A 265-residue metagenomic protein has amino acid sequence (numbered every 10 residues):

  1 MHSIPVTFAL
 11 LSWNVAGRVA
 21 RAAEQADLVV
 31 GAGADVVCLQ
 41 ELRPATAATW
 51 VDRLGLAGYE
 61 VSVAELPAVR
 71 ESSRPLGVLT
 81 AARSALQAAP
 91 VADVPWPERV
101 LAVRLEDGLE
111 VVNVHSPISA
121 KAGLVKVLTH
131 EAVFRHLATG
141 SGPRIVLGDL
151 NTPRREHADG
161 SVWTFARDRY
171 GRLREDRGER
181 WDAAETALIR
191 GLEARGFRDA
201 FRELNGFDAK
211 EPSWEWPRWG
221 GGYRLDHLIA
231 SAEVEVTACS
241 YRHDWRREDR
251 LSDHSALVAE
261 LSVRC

Functional and structural regions predicted by a protein language model:
M1-G55, R70-V78, R264-C265: N-terminal, active-site-proximal structural segment of metallo-dependent hydrolase catalytic domains
T7-A16, G108-I118, L147: Active-site-proximal beta-strand elements of phosphoester/diester hydrolases
A16, R43, H115-P117, L150-P153 (+3 more regions): Catalytic metal-binding/acid-base residues of hydrolase active sites
L42-K121: Structured beta-strand-rich core segments of catalytic domains in phosphoester-bond hydrolases
S72-A88, G191-R195, W219-V236, L261-S262: Conserved beta strand-loop-helix elements of the APE1-like EEP
A81-S84, A102-G108, A230-A232, S252 (+1 more regions): Active-site beta-strand termini and strand-to-loop segments that position acidic
V114-L128, R172-R177: Surface-exposed cleft-lining segments at the edges of enzyme active sites
E131-G221, L225: Metal-dependent phosphoesterases centered on the DNase I-like endonuclease/exonuclease/phosphatase
